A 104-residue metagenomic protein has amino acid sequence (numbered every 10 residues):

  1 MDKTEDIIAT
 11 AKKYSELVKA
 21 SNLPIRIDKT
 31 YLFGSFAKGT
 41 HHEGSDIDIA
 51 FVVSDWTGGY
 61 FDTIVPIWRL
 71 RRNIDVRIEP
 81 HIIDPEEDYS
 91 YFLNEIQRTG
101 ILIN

Functional and structural regions predicted by a protein language model:
M1-Y31, A37-E43, S54-N104: Catalytic core of pol beta-like nucleotidyltransferases
S45-I47: Short, conserved active-site loops that position catalytic residues or coordinate cofactors/metal ions across diverse
I49-F51: Short beta-strand->loop micro-motif that forms the acidic, two-metal-ion catalytic signature in nucleotide-processing
